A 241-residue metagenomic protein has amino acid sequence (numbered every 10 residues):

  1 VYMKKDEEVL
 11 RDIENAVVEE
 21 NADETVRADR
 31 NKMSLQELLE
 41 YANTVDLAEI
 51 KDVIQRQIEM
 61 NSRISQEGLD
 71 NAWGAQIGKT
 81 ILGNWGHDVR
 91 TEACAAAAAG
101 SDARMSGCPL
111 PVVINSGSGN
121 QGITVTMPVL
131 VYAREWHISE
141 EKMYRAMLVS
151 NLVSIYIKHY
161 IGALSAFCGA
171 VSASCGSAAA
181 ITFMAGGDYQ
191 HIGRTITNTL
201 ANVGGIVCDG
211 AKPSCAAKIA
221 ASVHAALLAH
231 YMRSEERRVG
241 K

Functional and structural regions predicted by a protein language model:
V1-G107: Signature of multi-pass transmembrane helix bundles
Q55, H87, T91, G122-T126 (+3 more regions): Conserved structured core elements
S62, A98, D102, V129-L130 (+2 more regions): Amphipathic, well-packed alpha-helical segments that form the structural scaffold of globular domains
T80-A98, L130-L148, Y189-T197: An acidic intrinsically disordered interaction segment
C108-M127, C168-S172: Conserved phosphate/anionic-ligand binding catalytic regions in large, soluble enzymes, centered on
G122-I138, A178-G186: Alpha-helical support elements that line or immediately flank enzyme active sites and cofactor-binding pockets
K142-H191, T195, N202-A229, R233: A structural-propensity feature for long, helix-poor, extended segments
R237-G240: Conserved small/polar residues in nucleotide/adenosyl-binding loops
